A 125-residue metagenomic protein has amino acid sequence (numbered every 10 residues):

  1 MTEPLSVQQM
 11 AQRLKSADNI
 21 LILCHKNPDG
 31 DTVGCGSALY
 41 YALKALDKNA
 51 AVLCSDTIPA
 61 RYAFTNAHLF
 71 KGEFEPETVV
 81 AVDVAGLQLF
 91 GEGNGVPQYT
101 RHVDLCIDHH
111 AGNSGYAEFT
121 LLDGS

Functional and structural regions predicted by a protein language model:
M1-S125: Replace "Mg2+/Mn2+-dependent" with "divalent metal-dependent
